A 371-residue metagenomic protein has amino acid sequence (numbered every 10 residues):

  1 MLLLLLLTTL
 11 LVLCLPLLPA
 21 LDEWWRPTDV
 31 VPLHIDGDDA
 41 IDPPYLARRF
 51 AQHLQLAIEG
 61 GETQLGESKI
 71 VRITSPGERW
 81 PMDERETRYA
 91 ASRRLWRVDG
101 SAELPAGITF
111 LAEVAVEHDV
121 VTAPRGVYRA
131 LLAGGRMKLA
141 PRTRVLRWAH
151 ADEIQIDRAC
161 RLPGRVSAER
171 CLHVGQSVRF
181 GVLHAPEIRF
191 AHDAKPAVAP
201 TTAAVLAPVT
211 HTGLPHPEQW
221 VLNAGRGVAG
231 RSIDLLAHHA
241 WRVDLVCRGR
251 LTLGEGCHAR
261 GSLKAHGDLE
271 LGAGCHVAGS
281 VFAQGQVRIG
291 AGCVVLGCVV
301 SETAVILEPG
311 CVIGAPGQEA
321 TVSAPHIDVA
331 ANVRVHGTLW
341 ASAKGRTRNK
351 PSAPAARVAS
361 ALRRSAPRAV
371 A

Functional and structural regions predicted by a protein language model:
M1-L6, H53-L56, T63-Q64: Structure-specific DNA junction-binding interface
M1-W25: N-terminal signal-anchor transmembrane alpha helix of single-pass membrane proteins, serving as the membrane-anchoring
W25-I58: Membrane-interface amphipathic/juxtamembrane segments adjacent to transmembrane helices
I58-A371: Extended beta-solenoid/beta-helix repeat architectures
